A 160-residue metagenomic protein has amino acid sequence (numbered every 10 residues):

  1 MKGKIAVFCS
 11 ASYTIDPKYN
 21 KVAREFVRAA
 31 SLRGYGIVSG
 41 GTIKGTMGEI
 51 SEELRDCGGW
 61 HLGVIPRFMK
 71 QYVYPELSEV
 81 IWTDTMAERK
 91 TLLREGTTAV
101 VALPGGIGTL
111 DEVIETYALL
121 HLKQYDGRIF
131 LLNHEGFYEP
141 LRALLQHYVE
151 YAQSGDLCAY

Functional and structural regions predicted by a protein language model:
M1-H61: Glycine-rich beta-alpha loop segments
D16-K18, L110-V113: Glycine/threonine-rich flexible loop motifs
A29-G36, T97-V100, Y125-R128: Short, surface-exposed connector motifs at secondary-structure boundaries
G41-L103, G108: Acidic/glycine-enriched connector segments
G45-E49, F137-V149: Glycine-rich, charge-decorated loop segments at or immediately adjacent to ligand/cofactor-binding or catalytic sites
G48-E53, D111-K123: Short Gly/Thr/Asp-enriched flexible loops that form oxyanion-binding sites at enzyme active sites
I65, L103, Y117-R142, G155-C158: Short, acidic/small-residue loops that bind anionic groups at enzyme active sites
T97-A99, E150-Y160: A charged, well-structured terminal subsegment
